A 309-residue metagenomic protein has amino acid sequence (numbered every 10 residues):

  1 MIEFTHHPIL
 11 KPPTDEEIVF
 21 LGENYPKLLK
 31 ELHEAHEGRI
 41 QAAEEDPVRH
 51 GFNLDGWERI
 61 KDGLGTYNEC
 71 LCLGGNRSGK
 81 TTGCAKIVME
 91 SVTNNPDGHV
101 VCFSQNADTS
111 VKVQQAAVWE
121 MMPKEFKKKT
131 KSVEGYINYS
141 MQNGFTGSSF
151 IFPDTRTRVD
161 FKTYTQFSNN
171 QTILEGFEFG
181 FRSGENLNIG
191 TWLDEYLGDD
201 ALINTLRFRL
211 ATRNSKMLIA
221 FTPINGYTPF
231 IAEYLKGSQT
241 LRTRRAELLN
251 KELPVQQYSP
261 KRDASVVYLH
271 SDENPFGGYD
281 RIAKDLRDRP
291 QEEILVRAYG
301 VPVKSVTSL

Functional and structural regions predicted by a protein language model:
I2-L309: Phosphate/NTP-binding elements of NTP-utilizing enzymes
